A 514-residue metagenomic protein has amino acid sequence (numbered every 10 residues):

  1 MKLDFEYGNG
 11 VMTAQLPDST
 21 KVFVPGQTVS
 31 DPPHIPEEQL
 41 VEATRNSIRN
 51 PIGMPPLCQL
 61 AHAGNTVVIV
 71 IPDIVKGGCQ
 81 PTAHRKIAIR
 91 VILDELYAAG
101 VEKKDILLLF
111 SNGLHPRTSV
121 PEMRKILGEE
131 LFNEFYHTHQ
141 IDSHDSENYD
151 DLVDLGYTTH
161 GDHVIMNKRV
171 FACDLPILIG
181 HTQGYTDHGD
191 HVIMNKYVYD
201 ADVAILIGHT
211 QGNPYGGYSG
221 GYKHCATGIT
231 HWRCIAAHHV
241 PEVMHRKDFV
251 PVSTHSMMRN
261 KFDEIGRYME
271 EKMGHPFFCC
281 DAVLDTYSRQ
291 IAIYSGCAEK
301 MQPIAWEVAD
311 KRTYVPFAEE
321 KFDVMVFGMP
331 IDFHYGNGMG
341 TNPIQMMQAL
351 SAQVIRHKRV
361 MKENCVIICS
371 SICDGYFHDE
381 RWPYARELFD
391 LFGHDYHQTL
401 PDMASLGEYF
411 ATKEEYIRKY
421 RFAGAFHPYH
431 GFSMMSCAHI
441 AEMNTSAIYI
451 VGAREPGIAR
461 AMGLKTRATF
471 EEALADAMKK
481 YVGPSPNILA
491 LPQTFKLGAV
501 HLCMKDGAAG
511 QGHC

Functional and structural regions predicted by a protein language model:
M1-D31, P36, T44, I48-R49 (+2 more regions): Extended hydrophobic packing segments that form well-structured cores
A14, G78-C79, I207, N213-G217 (+7 more regions): Short helix/loop capping segments that flank catalytic or ligand/cofactor-binding pockets
P32-H62, G340-T341, M347-Q348, E471: N-terminal glycine-/serine-/threonine-rich phosphate-binding loop
I52-P55, E299-K300, I304-P316, A349-H357 (+2 more regions): A short, acidic, amphipathic alpha-helical segment used as a generic capping/interface helix at domain edges
M54-P116, M347-V360, C365-I367, S371-F377 (+2 more regions): N-terminal active-site beta-alpha-beta segment that forms phosphate/nucleotide-binding and substrate-recognition loops
T82-H163, Q183-G189: Well-ordered mid-protein domain cores that form the structural environment of catalytic cofactors
F132-K321, G328, Q348-M361: Conserved, well-structured core segments that form the ligand-binding/active-site neighborhood of functional domains
G340, I344-A447: C-terminal catalytic subdomain
